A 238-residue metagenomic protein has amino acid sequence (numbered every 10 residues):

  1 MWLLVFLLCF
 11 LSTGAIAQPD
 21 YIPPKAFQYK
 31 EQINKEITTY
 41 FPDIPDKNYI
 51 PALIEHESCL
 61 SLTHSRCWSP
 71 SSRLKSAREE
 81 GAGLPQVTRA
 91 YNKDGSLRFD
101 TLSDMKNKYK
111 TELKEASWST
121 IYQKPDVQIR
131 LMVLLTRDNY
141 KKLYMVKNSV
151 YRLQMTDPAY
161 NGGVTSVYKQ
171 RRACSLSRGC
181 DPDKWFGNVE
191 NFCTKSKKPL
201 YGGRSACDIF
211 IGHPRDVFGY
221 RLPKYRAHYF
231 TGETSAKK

Functional and structural regions predicted by a protein language model:
M1-W2, L222: General N-terminal leader/first-domain-start detector
W2-S12: Sec-dependent N-terminal signal peptides
L4, S69-P70, G81, T120 (+1 more regions): Intrinsic disorder/low-complexity segments enriched in polar/charged and small flexible residues
L11-G14, Q86: A detector of low-complexity, intrinsically disordered, Ser/Thr/Gly/Pro/Ala-rich segments
A15-T39, A90-K238: Non-catalytic cell-wall polysaccharide-engagement segments
I44-S71, E79-A90, M132-V133, Q154-G162 (+1 more regions): Short, functionally critical alpha-helical segments immediately adjacent to catalytic or ligand/cofactor-binding
S69-R73, L176-R178: Glycine-rich, phosphate-binding/catalytic loops in enzymes
